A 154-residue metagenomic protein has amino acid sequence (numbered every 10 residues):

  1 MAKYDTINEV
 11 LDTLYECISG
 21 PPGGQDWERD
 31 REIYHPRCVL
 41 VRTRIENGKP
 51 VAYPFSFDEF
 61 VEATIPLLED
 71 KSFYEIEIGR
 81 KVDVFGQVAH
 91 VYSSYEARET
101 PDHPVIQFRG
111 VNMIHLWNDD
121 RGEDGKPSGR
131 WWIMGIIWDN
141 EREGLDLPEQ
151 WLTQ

Functional and structural regions predicted by a protein language model:
M1-P36, W151-Q154: Short, low-complexity N-terminal intrinsically disordered segments enriched in polar/charged residues
T6, R29, S56-A63, W132: Exposed alpha-helical structural elements
I18, Y34, Y95-A97, I137-N140: Short beta-strand segments enriched in hydrophobic/aromatic residues within well-folded beta-rich domains
Y34-P36, I78, G110-N112: Residues that flank catalytic or metal-binding motifs in active/ligand-binding sites
P36-C38, W117: Short, mixed-charge aromatic SLiMs
V39-L40, K49-I106: Surface-exposed, charged secondary-structure patches
H90, D102, Q107-W151: Short beta-strand edge/turn micro-motifs at domain boundaries
